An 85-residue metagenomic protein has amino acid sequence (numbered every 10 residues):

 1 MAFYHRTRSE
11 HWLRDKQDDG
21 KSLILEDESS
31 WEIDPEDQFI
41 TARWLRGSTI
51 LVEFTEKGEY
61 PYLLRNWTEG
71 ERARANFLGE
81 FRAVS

Functional and structural regions predicted by a protein language model:
M1-D18, G79, A83: Structural detector for short beta-strands of small beta-barrel domains
R14-Q17, L45, K57: Short solvent-exposed loop/turn micro-motifs enriched in small/polar/acidic residues
D15-W31: Short, basic/aromatic beta-hairpin or loop at an interaction surface
L23, V52-T55: Terminal membrane-proximal soluble interaction domains of membrane-associated proteins
I33-D34, A75: Short capping micro-motif at the N-terminus of alpha-helices
E36-E53: Short nucleic-acid-contacting surface segments enriched for D/E, G, S/T with interspersed K/R
T55-N66, E71: Short, Lys/Arg- and Gly-enriched loop/turn segments at beta-strand edges
N66-S85: Short peripheral tails and domain-boundary helices/loops at the edges of structured domains
